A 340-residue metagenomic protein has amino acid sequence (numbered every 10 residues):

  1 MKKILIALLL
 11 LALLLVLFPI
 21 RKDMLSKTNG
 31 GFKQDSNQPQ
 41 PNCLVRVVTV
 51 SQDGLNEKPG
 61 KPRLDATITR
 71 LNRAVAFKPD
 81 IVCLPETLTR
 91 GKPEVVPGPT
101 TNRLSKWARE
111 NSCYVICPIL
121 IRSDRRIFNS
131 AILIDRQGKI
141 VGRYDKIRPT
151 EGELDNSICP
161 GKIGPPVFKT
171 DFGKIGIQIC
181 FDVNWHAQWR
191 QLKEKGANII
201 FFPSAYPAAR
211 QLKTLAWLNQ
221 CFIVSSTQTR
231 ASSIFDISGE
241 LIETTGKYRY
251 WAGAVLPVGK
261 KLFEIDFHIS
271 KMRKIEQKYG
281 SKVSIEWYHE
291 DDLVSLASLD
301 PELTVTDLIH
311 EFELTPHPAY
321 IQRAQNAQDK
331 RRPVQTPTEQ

Functional and structural regions predicted by a protein language model:
M1-A12: N-terminal Sec-pathway targeting helices
L14-N29: Membrane-interface motif at the C-terminal end of an N-terminal transmembrane signal
D35-V47, V167-G176: Beta-strand-turn-beta hairpins that frame and shape the catalytic cleft of phosphate-ester-processing enzymes
Q40-A66: Boundary/entry segment of secreted carbohydrate-active catalytic domains
N56-Q137, Y206-P207, Q211, L218-N219: Cys-nucleophile CN-hydrolase/nitrilase-fold catalytic domain and related Cys-dependent amidase chemistry that acts on
P97-V115, V183-W287: CN hydrolase (nitrilase-like) catalytic-core segments centered on the catalytic cysteine and neighboring Lys/Glu
S123-K195, R210, T214, L218: Active-site catalytic loop in hydrolytic enzyme cores
G259-Q340: A short C-terminal boundary segment appended to hydrolase-like catalytic domains
